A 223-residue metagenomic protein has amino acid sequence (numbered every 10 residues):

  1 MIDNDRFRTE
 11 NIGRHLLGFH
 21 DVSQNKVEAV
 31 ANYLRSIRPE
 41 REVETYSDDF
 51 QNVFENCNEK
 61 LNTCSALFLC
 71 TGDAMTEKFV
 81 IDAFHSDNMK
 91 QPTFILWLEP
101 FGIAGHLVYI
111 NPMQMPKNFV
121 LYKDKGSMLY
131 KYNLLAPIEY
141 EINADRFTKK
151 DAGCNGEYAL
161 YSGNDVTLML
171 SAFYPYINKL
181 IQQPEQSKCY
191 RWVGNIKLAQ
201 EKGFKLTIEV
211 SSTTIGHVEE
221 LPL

Functional and structural regions predicted by a protein language model:
I2-N4, L96: The conserved SAM/SAH-binding core of class I Rossmann-like methyltransferase domains, concentrating on the hydrophobic
N4-R41: Glycine-rich phosphate-binding loop and adjoining beta1-alpha1-beta2 segment of Rossmann-like nucleotide-binding folds
I12, F50, L98: Hydrophobic pocket-lining residues within nucleotide cofactor-binding pockets
H15-L16, E59, Y109-I110: Short low-complexity, flexible loop/linker segments enriched in glycine and/or proline with clustered acidic
N32-C57: S-adenosyl-L-methionine
D49, T71-G72: Short beta->alpha linker loops
N62-A66, G72-L223: Glycine-rich phosphate/adenylate-binding loop
